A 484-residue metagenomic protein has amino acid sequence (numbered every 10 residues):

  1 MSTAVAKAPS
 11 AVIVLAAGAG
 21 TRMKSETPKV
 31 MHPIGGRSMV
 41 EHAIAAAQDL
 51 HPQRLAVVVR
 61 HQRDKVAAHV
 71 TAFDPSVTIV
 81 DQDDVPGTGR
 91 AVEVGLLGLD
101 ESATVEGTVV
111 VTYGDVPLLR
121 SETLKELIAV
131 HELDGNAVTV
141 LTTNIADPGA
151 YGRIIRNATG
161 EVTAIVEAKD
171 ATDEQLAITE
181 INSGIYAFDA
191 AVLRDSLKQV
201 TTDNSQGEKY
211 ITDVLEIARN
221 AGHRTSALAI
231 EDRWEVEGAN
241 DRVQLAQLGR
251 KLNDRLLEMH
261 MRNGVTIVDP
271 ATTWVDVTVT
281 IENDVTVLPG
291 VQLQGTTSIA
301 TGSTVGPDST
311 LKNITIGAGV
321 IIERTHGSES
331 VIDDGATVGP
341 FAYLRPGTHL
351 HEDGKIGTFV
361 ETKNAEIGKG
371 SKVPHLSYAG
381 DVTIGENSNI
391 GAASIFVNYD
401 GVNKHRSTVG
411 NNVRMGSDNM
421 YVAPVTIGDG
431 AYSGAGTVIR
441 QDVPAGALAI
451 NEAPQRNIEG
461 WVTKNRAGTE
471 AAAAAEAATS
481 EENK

Functional and structural regions predicted by a protein language model:
S2-A11, P33, R37-G114, L118-A129 (+1 more regions): Conserved N-terminal catalytic core of the sugar/cofactor nucleotidyltransferase
A4-A8, T179-E282: Conserved alpha/beta core of the MobA/IspD/sugar-nucleotide pyrophosphorylase nucleotidyltransferase superfamily
A11-M23: A phosphate-binding catalytic loop at a beta-strand-loop-alpha-helix junction that coordinates phosphoryl groups
A16, V59, Y113, T142-T143: Short beta-strand/turn micro-motifs composed of small residues that flank or help shape donor/cofactor-binding pockets
P52, T104-E106, G135-V138, H223: Short, high-confidence coil segments that cap the C-terminus of an alpha-helix and link into the following beta-strand
L119-S205, T212: Conserved core of the sugar-phosphate nucleotidyltransferase
T266-N451, Q455-N457: Structural signal for interior beta-strand "rungs" in well-ordered beta-sheet cores of soluble enzyme domains
A477-K484: Long, low-complexity, intrinsically disordered segments
